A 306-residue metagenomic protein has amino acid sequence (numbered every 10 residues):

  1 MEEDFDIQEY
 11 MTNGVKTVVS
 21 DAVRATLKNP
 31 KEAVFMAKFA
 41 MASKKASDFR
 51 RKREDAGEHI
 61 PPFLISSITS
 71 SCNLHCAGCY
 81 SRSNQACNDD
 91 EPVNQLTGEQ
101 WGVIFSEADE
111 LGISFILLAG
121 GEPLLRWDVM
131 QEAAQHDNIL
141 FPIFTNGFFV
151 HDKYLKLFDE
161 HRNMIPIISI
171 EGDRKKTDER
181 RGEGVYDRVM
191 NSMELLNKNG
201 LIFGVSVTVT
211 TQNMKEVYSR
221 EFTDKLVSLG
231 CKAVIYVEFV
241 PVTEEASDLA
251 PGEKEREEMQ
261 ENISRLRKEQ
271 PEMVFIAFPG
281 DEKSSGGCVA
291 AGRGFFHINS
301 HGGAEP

Functional and structural regions predicted by a protein language model:
M1-T12, D178-A291, H297-E305: Radical SAM enzyme [4Fe-4S]-AdoMet core and its adjacent flexible, acidic and glycine-rich loops/tails across
E2-K153: Conserved alpha-helical substructure of the radical SAM core
F63, G292-R293: Short coil/loop residues immediately preceding or within conserved phosphate-binding loops of NTP-utilizing enzyme
S71-H75, K175, E305: Short, acidic Gly/Pro/Ser/Thr-rich loop/turn segments
L74, I139, M164, E269-E272: Short, well-ordered coil loops that connect the C-terminus of an alpha-helix to the N-terminus of a beta-strand
N84-N88, D173-K175, P241-E244: A short, flexible beta-alpha/helix-coil linker loop
G98-L118, L124-V237: Radical SAM/AdoMet-radical enzyme domain recognition
